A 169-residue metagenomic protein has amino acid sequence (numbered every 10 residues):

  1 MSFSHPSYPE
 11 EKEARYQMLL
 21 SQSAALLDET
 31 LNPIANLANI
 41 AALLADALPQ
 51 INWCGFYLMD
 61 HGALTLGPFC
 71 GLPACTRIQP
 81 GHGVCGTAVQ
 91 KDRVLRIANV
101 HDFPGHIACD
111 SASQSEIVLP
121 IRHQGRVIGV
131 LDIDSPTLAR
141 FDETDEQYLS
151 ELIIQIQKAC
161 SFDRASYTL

Functional and structural regions predicted by a protein language model:
M1-P68, I156-L169: Intrinsically disordered, low-complexity terminal regulatory regions
L48, C109-S113: Short loop/turn motifs at secondary-structure junctions and domain boundaries
W53, V118, V130: Short hydrophobic/aromatic beta-strand element in the GNAT-like acyltransferase core that lines or flanks the acyl-donor
M59-C109: Regulatory sensory and allosteric helical modules in signal-transduction proteins and certain transcription factors
S115-R122: A short, aliphatic-rich beta-strand micro-motif
R122-S135: Sensory-domain boundary capping and coupling elements
S135-L169: Juxtadomain coupling helices with adjacent low-complexity linkers
